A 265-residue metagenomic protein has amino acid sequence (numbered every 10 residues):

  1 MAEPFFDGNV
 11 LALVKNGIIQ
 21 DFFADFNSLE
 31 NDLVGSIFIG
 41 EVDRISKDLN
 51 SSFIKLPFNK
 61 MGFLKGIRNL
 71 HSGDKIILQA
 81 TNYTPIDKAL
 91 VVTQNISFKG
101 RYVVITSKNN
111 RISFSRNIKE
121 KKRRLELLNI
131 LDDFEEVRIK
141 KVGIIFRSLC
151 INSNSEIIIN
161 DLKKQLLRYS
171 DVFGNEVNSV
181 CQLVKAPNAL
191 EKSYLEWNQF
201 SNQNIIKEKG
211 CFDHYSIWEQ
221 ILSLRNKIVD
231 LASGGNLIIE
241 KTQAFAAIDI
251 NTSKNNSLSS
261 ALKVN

Functional and structural regions predicted by a protein language model:
M1-D32, V42, L49, D74-A244: OB-fold/S1-family RNA-binding modules
K15, F26, L56-K60, R68 (+2 more regions): A short beta-strand motif that forms part of the nucleic acid-binding face of small beta-barrel RNA-binding folds
F23-S28, N59-L70, F114, L258: Beta-strand/loop nucleic-acid-binding surfaces
S36-S46, S52-F53, G62, I76 (+1 more regions): Conserved structured catalytic cores and adjacent interaction surfaces of nucleotide-binding/hydrolyzing enzymes
K60-M61, N110-I112, I151-N152, T252-N255: A short, flexible beta-alpha/helix-coil linker loop
G66, S148, I250: Short glycine-centered, acidic/aromatic-flanked micro-motifs in structured strand/loop junctions that mark active-site
